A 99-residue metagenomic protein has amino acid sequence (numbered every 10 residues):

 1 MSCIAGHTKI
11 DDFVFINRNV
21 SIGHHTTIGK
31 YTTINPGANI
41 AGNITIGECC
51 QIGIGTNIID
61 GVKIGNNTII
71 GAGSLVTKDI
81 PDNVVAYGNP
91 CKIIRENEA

Functional and structural regions predicted by a protein language model:
S2-Y87, C91-I93: Structural signal for interior beta-strand "rungs" in well-ordered beta-sheet cores of soluble enzyme domains
I94-A99: Short C-terminal tail/terminal secondary-structure segment of NAD(P)H-dependent dehydrogenase/reductase domains
